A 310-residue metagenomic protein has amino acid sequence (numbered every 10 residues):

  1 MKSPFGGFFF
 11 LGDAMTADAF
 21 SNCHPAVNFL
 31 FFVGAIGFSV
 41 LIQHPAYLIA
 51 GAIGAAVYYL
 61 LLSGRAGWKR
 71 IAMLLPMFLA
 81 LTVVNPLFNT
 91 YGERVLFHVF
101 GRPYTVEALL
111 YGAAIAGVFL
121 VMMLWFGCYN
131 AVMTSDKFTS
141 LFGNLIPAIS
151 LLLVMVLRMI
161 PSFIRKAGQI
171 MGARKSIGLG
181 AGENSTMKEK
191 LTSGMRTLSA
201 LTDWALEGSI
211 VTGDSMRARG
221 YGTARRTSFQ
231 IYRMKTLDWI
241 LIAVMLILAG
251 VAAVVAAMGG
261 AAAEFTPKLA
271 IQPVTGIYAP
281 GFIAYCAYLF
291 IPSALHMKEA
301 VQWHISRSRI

Functional and structural regions predicted by a protein language model:
M1-D13: Positively charged N-terminal leader segments that act as targeting/secretion signals
M15-F32, T90-Y111, Q272: Interfacial loop/helix-cap signal at membrane boundaries in integral membrane proteins
T16-Y59, A173-I310: Transmembrane alpha-helix interface motif
I49, G64-A72: Interfacial helix-loop-helix linkers and transmembrane-helix boundary segments in multi-pass membrane proteins
G54-S63, F78-T82: Alpha-helical transmembrane segments and their membrane-interface exit regions
K69, V106-A113, L269-P280: Interfacial loop-to-helix junctions that mark the boundaries of transmembrane helices in multi-pass membrane
I71-K188, V301-I310: Juxtamembrane/interface alpha-helical elements of multi-pass membrane proteins
